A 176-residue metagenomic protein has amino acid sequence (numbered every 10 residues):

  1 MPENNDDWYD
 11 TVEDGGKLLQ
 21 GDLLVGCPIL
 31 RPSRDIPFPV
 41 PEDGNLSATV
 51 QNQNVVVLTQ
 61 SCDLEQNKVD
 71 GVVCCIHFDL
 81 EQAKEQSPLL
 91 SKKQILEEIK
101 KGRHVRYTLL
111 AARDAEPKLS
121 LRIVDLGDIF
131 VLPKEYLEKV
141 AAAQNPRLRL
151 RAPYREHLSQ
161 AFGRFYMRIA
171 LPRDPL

Functional and structural regions predicted by a protein language model:
M1-K17, P39-P41, S47-T49, S87-L176: C-terminal terminal-subdomain/extension
P28-I29, T59: Conserved "cap/hinge" positions at secondary-structure junctions
D35-N45, Q51-S61: Short beta-strand-centered aromatic/proline hotspots
V50-Q53, N67-V69: Short connector loops at helix/strand junctions that flank enzyme active sites, especially segments positioning acidic
T59-E98: Compact nucleic-acid interaction/catalytic patches
